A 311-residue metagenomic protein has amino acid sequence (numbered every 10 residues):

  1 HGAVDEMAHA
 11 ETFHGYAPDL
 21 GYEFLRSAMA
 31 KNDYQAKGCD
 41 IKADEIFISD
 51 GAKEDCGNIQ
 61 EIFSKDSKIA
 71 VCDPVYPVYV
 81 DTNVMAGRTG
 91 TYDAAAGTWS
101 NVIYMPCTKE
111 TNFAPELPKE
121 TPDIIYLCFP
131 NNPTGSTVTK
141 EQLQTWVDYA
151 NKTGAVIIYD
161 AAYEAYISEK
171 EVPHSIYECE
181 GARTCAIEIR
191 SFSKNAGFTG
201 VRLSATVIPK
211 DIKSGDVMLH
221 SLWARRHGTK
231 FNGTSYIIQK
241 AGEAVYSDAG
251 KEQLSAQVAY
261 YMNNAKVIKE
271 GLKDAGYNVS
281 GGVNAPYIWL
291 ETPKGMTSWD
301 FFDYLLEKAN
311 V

Functional and structural regions predicted by a protein language model:
H1-G51, V245-A249, K266: N-terminal small-domain helix-loop-helix segment of the aminotransferase-like
Y22-L25, K42-S67, T199-S204: Conserved beta-loop-alpha segment that forms the PLP phosphate-binding cup at the N-terminus of a helix
I62-N83: Conserved PLP-anchoring active-site segment centered on the Schiff-base-forming lysine
S67, K152-A155, R183-T184: A short helix->loop->beta-strand "cap" motif at the edges of active sites that frequently abuts
V84, E178-A259, K266-E270: Conserved core segment of the aminotransferase class I/II
D93-H174: Active-site phosphate-binding strand-loop segment of PLP-dependent enzymes
E243, V258-K269, N278-T292, S298: Conserved glycine-rich beta-strand-loop-beta hairpin in the small C-terminal domain of fold type I
